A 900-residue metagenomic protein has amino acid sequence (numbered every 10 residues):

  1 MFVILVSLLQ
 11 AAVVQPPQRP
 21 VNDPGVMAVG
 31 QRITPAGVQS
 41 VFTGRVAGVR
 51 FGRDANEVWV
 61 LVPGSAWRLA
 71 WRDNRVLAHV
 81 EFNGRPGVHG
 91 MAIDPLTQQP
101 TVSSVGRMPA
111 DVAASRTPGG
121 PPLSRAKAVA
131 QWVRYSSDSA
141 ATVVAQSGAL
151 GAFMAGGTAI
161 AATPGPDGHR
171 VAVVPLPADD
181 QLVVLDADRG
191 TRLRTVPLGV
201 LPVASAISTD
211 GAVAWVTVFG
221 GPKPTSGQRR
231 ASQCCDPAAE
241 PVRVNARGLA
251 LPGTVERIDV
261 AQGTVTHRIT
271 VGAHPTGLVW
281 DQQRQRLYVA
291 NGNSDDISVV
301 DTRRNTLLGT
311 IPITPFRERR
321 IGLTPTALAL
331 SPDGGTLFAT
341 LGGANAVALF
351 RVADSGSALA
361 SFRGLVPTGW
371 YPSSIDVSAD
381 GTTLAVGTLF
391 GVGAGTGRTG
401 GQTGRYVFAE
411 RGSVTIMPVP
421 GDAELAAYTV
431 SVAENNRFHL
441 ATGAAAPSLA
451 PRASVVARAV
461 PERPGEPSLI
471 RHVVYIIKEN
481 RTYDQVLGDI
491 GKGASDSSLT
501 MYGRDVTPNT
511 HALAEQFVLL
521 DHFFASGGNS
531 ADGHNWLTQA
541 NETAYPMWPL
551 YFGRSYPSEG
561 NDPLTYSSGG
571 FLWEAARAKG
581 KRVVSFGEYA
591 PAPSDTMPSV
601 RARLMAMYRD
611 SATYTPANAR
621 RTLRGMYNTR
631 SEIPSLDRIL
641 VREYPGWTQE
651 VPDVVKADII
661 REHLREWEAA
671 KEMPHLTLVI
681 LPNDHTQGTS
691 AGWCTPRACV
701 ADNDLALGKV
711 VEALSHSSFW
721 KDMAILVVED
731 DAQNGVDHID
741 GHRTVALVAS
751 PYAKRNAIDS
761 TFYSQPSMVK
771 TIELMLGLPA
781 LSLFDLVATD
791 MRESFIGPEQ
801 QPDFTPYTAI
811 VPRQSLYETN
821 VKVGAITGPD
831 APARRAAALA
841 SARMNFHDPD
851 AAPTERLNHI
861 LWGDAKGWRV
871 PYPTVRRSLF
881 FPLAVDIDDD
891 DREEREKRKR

Functional and structural regions predicted by a protein language model:
M1-Q10: Bacterial N-terminal signal peptides
F2, A140, A161, F338 (+2 more regions): A detector of low-complexity, intrinsically disordered, Ser/Thr/Gly/Pro/Ala-rich segments
Q10-A457: Predominantly soluble domains enriched in secretory-pathway, periplasmic, or organellar proteins
S431-R900: N-terminal pro-sequences and low-complexity stem/linker regions of secreted or lumenal proteins
